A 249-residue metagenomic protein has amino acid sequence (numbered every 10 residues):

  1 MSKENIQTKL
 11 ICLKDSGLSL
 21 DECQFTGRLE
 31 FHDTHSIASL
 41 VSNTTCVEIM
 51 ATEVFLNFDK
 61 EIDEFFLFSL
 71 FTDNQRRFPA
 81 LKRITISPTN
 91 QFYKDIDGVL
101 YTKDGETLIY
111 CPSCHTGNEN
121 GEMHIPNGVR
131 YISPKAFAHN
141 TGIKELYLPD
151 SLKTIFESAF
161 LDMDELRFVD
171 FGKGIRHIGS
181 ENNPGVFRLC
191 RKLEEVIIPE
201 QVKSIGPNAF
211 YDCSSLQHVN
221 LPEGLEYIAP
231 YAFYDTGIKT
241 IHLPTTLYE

Functional and structural regions predicted by a protein language model:
M1-F66, N74-Y131, N140-T154, M163-H177 (+3 more regions): Structural signature of tandem-repeat unit edges
L70: Conserved active-site "lid/cap" helical segment
P134-A136, F156-A159, P184-V186, G206-A209 (+1 more regions): Consensus positions within tandem repeat domains that build extended binding/scaffold surfaces
H177-G185: Intrinsically disordered, low-complexity Ser/Thr- and acidic-rich flexible linkers and loops, especially at boundaries
